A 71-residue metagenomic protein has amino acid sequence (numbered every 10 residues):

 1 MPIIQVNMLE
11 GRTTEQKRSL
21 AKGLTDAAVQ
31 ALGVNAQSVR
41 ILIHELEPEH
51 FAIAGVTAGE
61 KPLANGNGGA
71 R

Functional and structural regions predicted by a protein language model:
P2-R71: A domain-level signal for the structural core that forms small-molecule/cofactor-binding pockets and catalytic centers
